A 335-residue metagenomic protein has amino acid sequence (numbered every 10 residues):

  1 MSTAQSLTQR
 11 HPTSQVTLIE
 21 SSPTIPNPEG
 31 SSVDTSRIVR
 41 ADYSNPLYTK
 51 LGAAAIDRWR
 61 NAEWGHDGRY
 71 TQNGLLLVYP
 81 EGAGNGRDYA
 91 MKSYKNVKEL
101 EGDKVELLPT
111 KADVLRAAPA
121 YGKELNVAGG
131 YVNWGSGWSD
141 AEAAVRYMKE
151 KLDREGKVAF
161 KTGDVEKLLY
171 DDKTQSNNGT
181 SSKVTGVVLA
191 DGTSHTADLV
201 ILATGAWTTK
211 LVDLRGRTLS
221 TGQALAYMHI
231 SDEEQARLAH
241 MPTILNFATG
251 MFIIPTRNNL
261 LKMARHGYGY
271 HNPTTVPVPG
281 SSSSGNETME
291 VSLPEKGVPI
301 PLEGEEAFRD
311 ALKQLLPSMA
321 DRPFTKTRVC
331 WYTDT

Functional and structural regions predicted by a protein language model:
Q5-R10, D67-G74, S194-L199, A206-T335: Active-site substrate-recognition segment that forms the wall of the catalytic cavity or substrate channel
T8-S31: Glycine-rich FAD pyrophosphate-binding loop
T35-A117, V127-A128: Dinucleotide-binding Rossmann-like beta1-alpha1 core, especially the glycine-rich loop that anchors the ADP
Y43, G205-A206: Short glycine-/small-residue-rich Rossmann-like dinucleotide-binding loops
K50-A53, G82-Y89, Y131-K151, G297-E306: Short beta-strand to alpha-helix junction loop
P80, T204-G205: Glycine-rich, N-terminal phosphate-binding loop of Rossmann-like dinucleotide-binding domains
P109, K161-D164, K326: Short loop/edge segments at beta-strand edges and connector loops that shape dinucleotide/nucleotide cofactor-binding
A159-T185: A conserved short coil-to-beta-strand element within the FAD-binding core of flavoproteins
